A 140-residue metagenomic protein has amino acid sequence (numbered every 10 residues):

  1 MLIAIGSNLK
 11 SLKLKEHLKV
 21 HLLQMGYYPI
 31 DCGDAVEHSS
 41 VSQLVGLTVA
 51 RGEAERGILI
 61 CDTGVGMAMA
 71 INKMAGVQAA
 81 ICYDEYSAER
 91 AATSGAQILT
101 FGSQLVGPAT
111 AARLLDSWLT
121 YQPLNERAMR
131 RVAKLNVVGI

Functional and structural regions predicted by a protein language model:
L2-I3, E53-G57, G76-Q78: Short active-site oxyanion
A4-Q24: Glycine-rich phosphate/diphosphate-binding loop of Rossmann-like nucleotide-binding domains
G6, S11-K13, E85-I140: C-terminal binding/interaction regions
E16-K19, M69-K73, A112-R113: Short amphipathic alpha-helical segments
Y28-H38: A short beta-strand-loop structural module common to alpha/beta enzyme folds
S40-Q43, C82-D84: Charged helix-capping and loop-helix junction motifs
S42-V65, M69: Short, structured active-site "lid" loops
I60, V65-Q104: Mid-chain, well-packed structural core segment of small domains
